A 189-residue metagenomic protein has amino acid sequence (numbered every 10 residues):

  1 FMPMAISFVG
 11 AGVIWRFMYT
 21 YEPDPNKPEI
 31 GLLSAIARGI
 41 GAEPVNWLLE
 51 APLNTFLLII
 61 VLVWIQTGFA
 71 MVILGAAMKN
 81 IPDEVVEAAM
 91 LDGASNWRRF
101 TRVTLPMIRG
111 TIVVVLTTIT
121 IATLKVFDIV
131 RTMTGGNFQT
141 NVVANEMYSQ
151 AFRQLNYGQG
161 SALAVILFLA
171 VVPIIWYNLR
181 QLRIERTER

Functional and structural regions predicted by a protein language model:
F1-R189: A structural signal for multi-pass alpha-helical bundles of membrane permease subunits that mediate small-molecule
